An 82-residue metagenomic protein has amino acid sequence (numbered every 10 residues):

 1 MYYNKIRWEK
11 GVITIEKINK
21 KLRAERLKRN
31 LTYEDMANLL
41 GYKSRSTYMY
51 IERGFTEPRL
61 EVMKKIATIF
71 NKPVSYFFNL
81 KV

Functional and structural regions predicted by a protein language model:
Y2-K28: A short, Lys/Arg-rich alpha-helix, primarily the initiator
K20, N30-L31, K43, P58-E61: Residue-level signal for the short linker/turn that defines the boundary of a DNA-recognition helix
R23, E34, K64: Residues within the helices of the helix-turn-helix
R26, A37, A67: The alpha-helix within a helix-turn-helix
L27, G41, E52-F55, V82: Residue-level detection of the helix-turn-helix DNA-binding "recognition helix"
N30-Y50: Short alpha-helical DNA-recognition segment
T47-Y50, V62, Y76: Residue-level recognition of specific faces of alpha-helices
L60, T68-V82: Short C-terminal boundary/hinge segments that cap the last helix of small helical domains
